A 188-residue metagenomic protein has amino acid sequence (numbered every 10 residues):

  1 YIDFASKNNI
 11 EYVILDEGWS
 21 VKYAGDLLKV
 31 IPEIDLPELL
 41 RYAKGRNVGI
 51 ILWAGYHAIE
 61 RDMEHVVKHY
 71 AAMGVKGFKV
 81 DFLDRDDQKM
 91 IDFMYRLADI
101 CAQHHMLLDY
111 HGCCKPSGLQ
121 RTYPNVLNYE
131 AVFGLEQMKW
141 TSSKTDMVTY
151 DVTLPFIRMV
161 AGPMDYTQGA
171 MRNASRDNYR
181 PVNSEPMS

Functional and structural regions predicted by a protein language model:
Y1-F4, N8: An acidic-aromatic substrate-binding cleft motif
N9-I14: Core alpha-helical transmembrane segments of integral membrane proteins
D16-P186: Aromatic- and carboxylate-enriched substrate-binding clefts and catalytic-loop regions of carbohydrate-active enzymes
